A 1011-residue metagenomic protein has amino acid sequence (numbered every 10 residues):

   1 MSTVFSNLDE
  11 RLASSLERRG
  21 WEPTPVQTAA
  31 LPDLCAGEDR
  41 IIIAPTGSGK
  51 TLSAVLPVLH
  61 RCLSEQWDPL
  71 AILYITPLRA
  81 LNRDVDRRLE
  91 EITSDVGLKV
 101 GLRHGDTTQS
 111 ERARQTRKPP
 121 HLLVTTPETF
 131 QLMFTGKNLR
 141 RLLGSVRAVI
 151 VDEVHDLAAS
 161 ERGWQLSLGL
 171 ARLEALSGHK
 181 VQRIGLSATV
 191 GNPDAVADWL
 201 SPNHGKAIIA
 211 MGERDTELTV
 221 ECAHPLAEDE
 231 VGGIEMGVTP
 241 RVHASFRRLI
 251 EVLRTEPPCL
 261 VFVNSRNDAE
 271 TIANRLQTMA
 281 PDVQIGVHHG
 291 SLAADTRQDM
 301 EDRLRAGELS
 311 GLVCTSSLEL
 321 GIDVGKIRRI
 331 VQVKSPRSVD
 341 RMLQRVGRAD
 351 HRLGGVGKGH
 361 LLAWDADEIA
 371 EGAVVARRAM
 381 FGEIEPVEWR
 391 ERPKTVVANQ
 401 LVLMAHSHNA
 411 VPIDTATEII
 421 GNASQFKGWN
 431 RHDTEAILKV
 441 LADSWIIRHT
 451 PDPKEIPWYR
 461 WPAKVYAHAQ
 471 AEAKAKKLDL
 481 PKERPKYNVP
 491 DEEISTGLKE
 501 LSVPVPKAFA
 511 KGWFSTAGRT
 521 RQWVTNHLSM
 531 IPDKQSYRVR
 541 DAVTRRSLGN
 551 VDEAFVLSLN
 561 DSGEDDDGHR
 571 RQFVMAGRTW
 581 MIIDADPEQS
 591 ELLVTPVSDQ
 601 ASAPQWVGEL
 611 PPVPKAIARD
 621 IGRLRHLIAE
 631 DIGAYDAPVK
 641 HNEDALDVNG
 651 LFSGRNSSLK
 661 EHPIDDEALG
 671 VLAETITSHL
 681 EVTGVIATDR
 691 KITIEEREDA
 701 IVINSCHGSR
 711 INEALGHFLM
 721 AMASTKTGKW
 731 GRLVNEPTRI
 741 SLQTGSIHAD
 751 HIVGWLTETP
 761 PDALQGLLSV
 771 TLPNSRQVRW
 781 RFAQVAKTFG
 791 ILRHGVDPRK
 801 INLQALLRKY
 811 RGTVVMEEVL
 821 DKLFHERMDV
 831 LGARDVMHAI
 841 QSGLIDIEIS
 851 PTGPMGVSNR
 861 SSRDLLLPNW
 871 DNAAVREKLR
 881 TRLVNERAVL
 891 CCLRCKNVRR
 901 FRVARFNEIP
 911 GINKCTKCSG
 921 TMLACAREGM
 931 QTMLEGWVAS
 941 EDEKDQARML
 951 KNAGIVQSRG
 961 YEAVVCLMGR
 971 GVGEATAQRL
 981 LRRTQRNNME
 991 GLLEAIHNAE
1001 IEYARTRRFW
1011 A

Functional and structural regions predicted by a protein language model:
S2-I43: Conserved pre-motif I regulatory segment
V4, T28, C35-D39, P45-S48 (+4 more regions): Helicase motor core with emphasis on the C-terminal RecA-like subdomain
T51: Walker A/P-loop
Q109, N192, I234-A244, P504-E564: A contiguous, basic/glycine-rich beta-loop/short-helix subdomain that forms a polymer-engagement track
D299, A306, K534-R570, N704-C706 (+1 more regions): A short, contiguous, amphipathic alpha-helix enriched in charged residues
T417-I420, S424-H468, E472-K477, Y487-S536 (+3 more regions): Extended, highly charged accessory segments
K511, D586-Q605: Short, solvent-exposed secondary-structure boundary/capping segments
R578-A585: Short beta-strand-centered aromatic/proline hotspots
